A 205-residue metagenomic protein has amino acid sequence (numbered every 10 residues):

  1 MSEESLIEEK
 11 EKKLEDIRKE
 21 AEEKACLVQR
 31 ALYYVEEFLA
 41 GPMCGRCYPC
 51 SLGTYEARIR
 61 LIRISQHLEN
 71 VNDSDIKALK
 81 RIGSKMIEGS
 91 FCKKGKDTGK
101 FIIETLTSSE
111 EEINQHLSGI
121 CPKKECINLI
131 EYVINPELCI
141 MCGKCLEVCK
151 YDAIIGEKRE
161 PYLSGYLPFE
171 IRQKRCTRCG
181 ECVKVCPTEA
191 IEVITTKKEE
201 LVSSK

Functional and structural regions predicted by a protein language model:
M1-E131: Redox cofactor-anchoring modules in respiratory/redox and cofactor-processing assemblies
C26-L27, N72, N135, K144 (+1 more regions): Poly-acidic low-complexity segments
V28, V35, V71, V133 (+4 more regions): Extended aliphatic helical segments
Y33-G41, R81-S84, G119-M141, I155-R178 (+1 more regions): Ferredoxin-like iron-sulfur electron-transfer modules
M43-R46, F91, L138, K174-R175 (+1 more regions): Short pre-active-site segment immediately N-terminal to redox-active cysteine/selenocysteine motifs in thiol-based
C44, C142-C145: Cysteine-cluster motifs in flexible loop/terminal segments that predominantly coordinate metals
P49-I59, D97, K144-S164, E181-E199: Iron-sulfur cluster-binding cysteine motifs and their immediate structural context in ferredoxin-like electron-transfer
